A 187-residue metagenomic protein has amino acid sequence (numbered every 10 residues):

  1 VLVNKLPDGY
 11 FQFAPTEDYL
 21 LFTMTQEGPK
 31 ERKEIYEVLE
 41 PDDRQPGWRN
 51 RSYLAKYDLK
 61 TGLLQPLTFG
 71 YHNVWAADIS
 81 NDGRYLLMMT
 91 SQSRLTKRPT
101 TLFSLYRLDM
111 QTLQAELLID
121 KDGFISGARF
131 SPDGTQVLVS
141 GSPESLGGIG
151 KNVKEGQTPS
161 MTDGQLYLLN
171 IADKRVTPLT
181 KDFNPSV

Functional and structural regions predicted by a protein language model:
V1-G9, T23-Y53, T68-V74, M89-L105 (+3 more regions): A flexible loop/linker signature enriched in serine peptidases of the S9 family
P15-T16, N81-D82, P132-D133: Residue-level detector of Asp-centered blade-edge/turn motifs that repeat once per structural unit in beta-propeller
E17-L20, L86, V137: Hydrophobic beta-strand positions that form the internal "hydrophobic ladder" of WD40/Gbeta-like beta-propeller blades
D58-G62, D109-L113, N170-K174: Short loop/turn segments that connect beta-strands within beta-propeller blades
